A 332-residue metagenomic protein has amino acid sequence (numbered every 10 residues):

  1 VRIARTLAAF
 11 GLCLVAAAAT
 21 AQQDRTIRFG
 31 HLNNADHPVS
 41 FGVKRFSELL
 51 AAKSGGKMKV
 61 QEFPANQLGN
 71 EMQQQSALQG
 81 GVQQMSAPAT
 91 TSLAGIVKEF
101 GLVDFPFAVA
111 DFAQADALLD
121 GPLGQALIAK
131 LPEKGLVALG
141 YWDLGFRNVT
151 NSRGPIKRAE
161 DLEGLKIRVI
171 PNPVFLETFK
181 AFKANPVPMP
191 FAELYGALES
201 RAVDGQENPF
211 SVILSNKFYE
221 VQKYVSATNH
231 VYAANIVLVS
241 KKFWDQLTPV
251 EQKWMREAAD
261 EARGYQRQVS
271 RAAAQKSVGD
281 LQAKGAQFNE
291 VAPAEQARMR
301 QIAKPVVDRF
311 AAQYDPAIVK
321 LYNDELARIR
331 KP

Functional and structural regions predicted by a protein language model:
V1-F10: Bacterial N-terminal signal peptides that target proteins for export
V15-A18: N-terminal signal peptide c-region/cleavage motif recognized by signal peptidases
Q22-Q114, P122-Q125, A129-P332: N-terminal secretory/targeting leader peptides
